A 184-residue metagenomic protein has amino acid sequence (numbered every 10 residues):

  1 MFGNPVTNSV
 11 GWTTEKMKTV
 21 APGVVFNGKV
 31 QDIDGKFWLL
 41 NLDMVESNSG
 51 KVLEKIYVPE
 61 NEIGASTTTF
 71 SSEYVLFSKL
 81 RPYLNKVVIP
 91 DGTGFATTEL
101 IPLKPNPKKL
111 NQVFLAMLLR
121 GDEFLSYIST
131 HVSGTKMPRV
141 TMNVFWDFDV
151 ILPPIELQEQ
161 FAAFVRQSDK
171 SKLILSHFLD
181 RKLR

Functional and structural regions predicted by a protein language model:
M1-V30, D147, I151-R184: Non-catalytic DNA-recognition/assembly elements of restriction-modification systems
K18-K29, L40-S72: Sequence-specific dsDNA recognition surfaces
V30-W38, T130-V132: Short coil/turn segments at secondary-structure boundaries
V58, G64-A65, P90, T135 (+1 more regions): A structural connector/turn signal
S66-T68, S72-R120: A short beta-sheet element
L80, G94-I101, S133-E159: A short glycine-rich beta-alpha junction/loop motif
F124-Y127: Periplasmic-binding protein-like
